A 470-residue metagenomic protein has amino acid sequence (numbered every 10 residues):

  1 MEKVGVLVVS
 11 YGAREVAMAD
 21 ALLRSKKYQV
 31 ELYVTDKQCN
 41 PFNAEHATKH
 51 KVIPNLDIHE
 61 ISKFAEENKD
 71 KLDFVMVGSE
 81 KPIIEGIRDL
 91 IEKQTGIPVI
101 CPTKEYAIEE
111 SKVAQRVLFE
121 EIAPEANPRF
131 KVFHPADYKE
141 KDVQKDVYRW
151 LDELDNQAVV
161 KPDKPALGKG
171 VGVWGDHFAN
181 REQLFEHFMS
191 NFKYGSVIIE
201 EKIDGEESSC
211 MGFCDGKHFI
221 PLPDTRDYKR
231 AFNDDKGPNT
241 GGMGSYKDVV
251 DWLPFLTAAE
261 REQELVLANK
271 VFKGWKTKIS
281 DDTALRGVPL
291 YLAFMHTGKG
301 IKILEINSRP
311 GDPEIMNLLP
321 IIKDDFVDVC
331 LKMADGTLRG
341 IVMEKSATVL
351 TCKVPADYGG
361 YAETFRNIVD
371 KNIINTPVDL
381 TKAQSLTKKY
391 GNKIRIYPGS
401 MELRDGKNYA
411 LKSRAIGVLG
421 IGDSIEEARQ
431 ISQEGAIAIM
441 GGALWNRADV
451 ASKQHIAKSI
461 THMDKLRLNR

Functional and structural regions predicted by a protein language model:
M1-K104: ATP-binding N-terminal substructure of ATP-dependent carboxylate-amine bond-forming enzymes
I97-G170: A conserved helix-loop-beta module that forms one wall/lid of the active-site cleft in ATP-utilizing catalytic domains
D155, V171-P313: Internal nucleotide-binding/catalytic subdomain
F192-G195, T337, E434-V450: Short arginine-rich
E264-Y291, N307-G391: Active-site "cap" helix and flanking loop/linker of ATP-utilizing ligase/carboxylase catalytic domains
L350-K353, R414-G422: Short, well-ordered beta-strand elements within core beta-sheets of diverse protein domains
K371-G417: Generic long, charged, amphipathic alpha-helical segments
N446-R470: A cross-kingdom feature marking charged/low-complexity
